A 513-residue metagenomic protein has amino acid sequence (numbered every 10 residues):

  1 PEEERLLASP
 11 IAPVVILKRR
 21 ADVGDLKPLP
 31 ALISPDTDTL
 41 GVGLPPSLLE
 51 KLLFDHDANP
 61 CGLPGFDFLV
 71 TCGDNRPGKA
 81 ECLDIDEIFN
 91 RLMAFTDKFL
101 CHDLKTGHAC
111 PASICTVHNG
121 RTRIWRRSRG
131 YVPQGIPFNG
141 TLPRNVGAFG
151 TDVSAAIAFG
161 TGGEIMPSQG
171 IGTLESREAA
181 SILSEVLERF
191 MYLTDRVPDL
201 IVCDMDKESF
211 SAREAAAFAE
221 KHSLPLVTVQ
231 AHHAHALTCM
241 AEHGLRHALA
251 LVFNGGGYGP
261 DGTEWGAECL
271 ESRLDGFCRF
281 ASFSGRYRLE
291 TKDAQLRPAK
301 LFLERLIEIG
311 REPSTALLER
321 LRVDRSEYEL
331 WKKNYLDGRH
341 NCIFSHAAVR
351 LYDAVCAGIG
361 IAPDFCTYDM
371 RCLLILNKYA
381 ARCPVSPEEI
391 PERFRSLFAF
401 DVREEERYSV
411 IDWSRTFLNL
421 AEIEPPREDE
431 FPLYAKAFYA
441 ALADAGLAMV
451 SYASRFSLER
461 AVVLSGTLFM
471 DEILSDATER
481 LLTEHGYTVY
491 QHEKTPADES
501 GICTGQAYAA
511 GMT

Functional and structural regions predicted by a protein language model:
P1-V202, D206-A217: Active-site-adjacent structural elements in enzyme catalytic cores
L48, F68-A80, N254-E264, G338-G360 (+1 more regions): Conserved phosphate/anionic-ligand binding catalytic regions in large, soluble enzymes, centered on
N145-A148, V202, A248-V252, V463: Short glycine-aspartate micro-motif
T151-F190, E312-S314, L321-R322, S326-F344 (+2 more regions): A contiguous, well-structured pocket-lining segment that forms one wall/lid of small-molecule binding clefts in soluble
D195-E208, L226, S457-M470: Short glycine-rich phosphate-binding loop at a beta-alpha junction
H222-H235, R460-S465, E472, T478-I502: Conserved phosphate-binding/catalytic loops in two-lobed NTP-binding clefts
H232-F253, G257-G259, P298-I307, P432 (+2 more regions): Glycine-rich phosphate-binding/hydrolytic loop that grips phosphoryl groups
C278-K292, K333-H340, Y487-E493: Short beta-alpha connecting loops at secondary-structure transitions that line or flank enzyme active sites
